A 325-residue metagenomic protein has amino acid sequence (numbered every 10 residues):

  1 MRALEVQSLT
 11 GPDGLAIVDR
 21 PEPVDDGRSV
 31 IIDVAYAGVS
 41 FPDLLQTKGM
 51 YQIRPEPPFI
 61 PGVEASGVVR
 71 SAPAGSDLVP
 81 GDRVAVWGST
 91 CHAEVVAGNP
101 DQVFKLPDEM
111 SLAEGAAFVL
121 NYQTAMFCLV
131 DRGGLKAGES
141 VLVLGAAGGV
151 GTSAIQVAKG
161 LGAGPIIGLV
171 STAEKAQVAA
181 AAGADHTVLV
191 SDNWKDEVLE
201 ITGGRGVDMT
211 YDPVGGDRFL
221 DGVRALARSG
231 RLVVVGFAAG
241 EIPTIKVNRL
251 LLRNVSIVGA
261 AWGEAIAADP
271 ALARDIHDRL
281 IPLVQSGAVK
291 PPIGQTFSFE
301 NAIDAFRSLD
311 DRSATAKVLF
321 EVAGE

Functional and structural regions predicted by a protein language model:
R2, A16, D33, S66-V68 (+1 more regions): Residues located in well-ordered beta-strands
E22-V39, M50-T90: Glycine-rich beta-strand-centered segment in the early N-terminal region that forms part of a ligand/cofactor-binding
L45, E56, V84-A147: NAD(P)H dinucleotide-binding glycine-rich loop of Rossmann-like/cofactor-binding domains, especially the beta1-alpha1
A85, T210-Y211: N-terminal Rossmann-like NAD(P) cofactor-binding module of classical short-chain dehydrogenase/reductase
F118-D192: Mid-domain Rossmann-like dinucleotide-binding core that forms the NAD(H)/NADP(H) cofactor-binding site
A163, V170, A179, V214-V289 (+1 more regions): Glycine-rich phosphate-binding loop and adjacent beta-alpha segment of Rossmann(oid) nucleotide-cofactor-binding
W194-G204: Short amphipathic alpha-helix with an adjacent loop that forms part of the alpha/beta core around
